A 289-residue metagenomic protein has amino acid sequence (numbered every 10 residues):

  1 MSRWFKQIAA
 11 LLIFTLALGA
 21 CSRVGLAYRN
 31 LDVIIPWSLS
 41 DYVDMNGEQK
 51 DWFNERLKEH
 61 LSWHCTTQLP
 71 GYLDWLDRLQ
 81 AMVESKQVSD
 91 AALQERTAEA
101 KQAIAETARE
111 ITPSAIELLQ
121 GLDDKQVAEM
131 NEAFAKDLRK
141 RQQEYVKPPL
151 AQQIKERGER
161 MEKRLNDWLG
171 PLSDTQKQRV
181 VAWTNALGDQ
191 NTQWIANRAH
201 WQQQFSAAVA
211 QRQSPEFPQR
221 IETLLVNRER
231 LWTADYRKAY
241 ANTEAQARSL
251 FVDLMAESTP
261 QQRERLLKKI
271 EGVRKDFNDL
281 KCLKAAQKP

Functional and structural regions predicted by a protein language model:
M1-A9: Bacterial N-terminal signal peptides that target proteins for export
A17-A20: C-terminal motif of bacterial Sec signal peptides marking the signal peptidase cleavage site
S22-G25: Bacterial signal peptide processing site
R29-H64: Start-of-domain marker
P36-W37, R198, Q202-P289: A cross-kingdom marker for long, charged
L39, F53, A108-L122, M130 (+4 more regions): Short, structured motif recognition centered on aromatic/hydrophobic residues
T67-E106: Mid-chain, structured segments of secreted extracytoplasmic proteins
P113-W232: Extended amphipathic alpha-helical interaction segments
